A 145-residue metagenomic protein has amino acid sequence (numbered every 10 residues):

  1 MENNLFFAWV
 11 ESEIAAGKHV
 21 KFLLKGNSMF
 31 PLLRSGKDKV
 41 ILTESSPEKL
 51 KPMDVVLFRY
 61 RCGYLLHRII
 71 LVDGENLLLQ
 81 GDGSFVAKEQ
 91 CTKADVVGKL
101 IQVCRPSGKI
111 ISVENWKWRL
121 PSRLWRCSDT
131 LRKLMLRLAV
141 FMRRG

Functional and structural regions predicted by a protein language model:
M1-G145: Extended hydrophobic leader/signal-anchor segments used for secretion and membrane insertion
